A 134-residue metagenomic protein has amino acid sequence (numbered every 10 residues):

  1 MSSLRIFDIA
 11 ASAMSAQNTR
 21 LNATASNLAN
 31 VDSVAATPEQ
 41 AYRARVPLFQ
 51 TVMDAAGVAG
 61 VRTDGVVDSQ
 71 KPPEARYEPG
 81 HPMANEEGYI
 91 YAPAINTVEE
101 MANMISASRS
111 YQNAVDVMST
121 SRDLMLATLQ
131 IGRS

Functional and structural regions predicted by a protein language model:
M1-S134: Amphipathic alpha-helical polymerization modules
